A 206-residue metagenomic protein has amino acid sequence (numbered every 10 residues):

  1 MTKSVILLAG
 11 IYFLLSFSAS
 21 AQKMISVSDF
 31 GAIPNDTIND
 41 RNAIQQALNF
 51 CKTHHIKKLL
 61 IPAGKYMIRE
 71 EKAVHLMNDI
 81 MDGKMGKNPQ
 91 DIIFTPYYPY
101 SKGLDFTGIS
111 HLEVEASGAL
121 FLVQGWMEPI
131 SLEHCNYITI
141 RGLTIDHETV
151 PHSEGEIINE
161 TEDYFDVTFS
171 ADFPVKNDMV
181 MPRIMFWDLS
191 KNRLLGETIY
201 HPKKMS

Functional and structural regions predicted by a protein language model:
M1-M24, L76: Bacterial Sec-dependent N-terminal signal peptides
S20-S206: Extracellular/periplasmic carbohydrate-active domains that bind, remodel, or depolymerize complex polysaccharides
